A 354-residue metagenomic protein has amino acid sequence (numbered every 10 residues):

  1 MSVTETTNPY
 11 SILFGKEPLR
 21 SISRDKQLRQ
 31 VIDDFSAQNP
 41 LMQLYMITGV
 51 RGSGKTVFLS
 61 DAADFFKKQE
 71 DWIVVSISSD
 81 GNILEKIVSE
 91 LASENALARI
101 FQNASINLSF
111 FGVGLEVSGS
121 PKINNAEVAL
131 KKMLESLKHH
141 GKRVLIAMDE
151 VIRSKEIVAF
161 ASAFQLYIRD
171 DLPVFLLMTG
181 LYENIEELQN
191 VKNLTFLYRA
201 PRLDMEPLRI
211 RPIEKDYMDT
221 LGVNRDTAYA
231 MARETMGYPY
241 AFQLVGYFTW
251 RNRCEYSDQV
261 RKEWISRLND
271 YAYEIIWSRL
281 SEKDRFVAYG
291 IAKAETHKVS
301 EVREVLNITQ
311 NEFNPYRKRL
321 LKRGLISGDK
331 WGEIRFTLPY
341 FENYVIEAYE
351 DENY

Functional and structural regions predicted by a protein language model:
M1-Y45, D351-Y354: A short, basic N-terminal segment
S2-N8, S266-Y354: C-terminal leucine-rich, beta-strand-based interaction scaffolds used for sensing/assembly
F35-S36, M236, W250, Y289-K293: Short, locally clustered residues in the helix-turn-helix/winged-helix DNA-binding domain
A37-V151, N311, L321: P-loop NTPase nucleotide-binding core
G52, D80-L84, R153, L181-E186 (+2 more regions): Conserved nucleotide-binding/hydrolysis micro-motifs of P-loop NTPases
S120-E183, N190-V191: Conserved Walker B catalytic segment
N190-P207: A short helix-turn-beta junction within AAA+ P-loop NTPase domains corresponding to the substrate/partner-engaging
I213, D219-A272, W331: Amphipathic alpha-helical "lid/sensor" segments that cap RecA-like P-loop NTPase cores
